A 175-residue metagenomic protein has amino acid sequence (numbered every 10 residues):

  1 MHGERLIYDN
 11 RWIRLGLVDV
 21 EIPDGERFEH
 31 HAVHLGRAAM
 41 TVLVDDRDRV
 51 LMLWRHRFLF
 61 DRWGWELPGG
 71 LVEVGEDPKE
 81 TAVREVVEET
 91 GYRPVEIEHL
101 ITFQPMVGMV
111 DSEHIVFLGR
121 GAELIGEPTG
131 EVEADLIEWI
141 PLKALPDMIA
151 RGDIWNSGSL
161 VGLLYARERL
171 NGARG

Functional and structural regions predicted by a protein language model:
G3-M40, D46-R47: Acidic, metal-coordinating catalytic segment for phosphate/diphosphate chemistry, firing primarily on the Nudix
N10, L59, V107-M109: Short glycine/serine/proline-enriched coil/turn segments at secondary-structure junctions
R14-V18, W63, E113-F117: Short beta-strand micro-motifs in enzyme catalytic cores
F28, L35-M40, D45, G70-G158: Unchanged
R37-R62, E66: A glycine-rich, hydrophobic loop/mini-helix early in the fold
R49-V50, E123-G126, G172: Short helix-loop capping/hinge motifs at secondary-structure junctions, enriched in acidic/polar residues
E168-G175: Generic C-terminal helix-cap and adjacent flexible tail
